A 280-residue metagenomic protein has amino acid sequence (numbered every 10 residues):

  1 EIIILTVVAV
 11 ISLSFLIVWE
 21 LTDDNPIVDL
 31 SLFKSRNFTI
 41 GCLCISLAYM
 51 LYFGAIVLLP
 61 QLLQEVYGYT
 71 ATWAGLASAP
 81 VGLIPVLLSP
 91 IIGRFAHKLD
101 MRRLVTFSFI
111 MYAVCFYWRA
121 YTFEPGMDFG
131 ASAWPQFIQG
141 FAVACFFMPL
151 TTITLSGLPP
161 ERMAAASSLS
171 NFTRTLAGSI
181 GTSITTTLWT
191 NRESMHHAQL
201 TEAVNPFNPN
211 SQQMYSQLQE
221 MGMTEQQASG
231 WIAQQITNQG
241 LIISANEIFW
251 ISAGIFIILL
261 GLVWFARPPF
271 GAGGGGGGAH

Functional and structural regions predicted by a protein language model:
E1-E161, A165, G274-H280: Transmembrane core module of solute transporters
P26, S168, E202-N205: Intrinsic disorder/low-complexity signature
C44, L169-T173: Hydrophobic alpha-helical segments of secondary membrane carriers
P149, S167-S168, G240-I243: Short, conserved clusters of charged catalytic residues that mark active-site and nucleotide-handling motifs
T173-P268, G273-H280: Hydrophobic transmembrane architecture of multi-pass small-molecule transporters
